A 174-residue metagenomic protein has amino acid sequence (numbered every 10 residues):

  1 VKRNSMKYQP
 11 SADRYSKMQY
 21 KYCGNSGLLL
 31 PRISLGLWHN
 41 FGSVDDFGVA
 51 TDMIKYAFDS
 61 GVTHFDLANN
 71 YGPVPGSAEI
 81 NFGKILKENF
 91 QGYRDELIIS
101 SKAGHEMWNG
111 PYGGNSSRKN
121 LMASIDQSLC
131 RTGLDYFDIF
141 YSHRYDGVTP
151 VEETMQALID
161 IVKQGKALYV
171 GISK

Functional and structural regions predicted by a protein language model:
K2-L97, K163: N-terminal binding-site loop/beta-alpha segment at the start of enzyme catalytic domains that lines or forms
G24-G42, S100-G113, Y136-Y141: N-terminal small/glycine-rich loop or linker at the start of catalytic domains across soluble metabolic enzymes
H64-N69, I98-S101, Y136-Y141, G171-I172: Short beta-strand segments at enzyme active-site cores
A78-F82, D95, I99, S117 (+2 more regions): Generic hydrophobic, aliphatic-rich segments that mediate packing or membrane embedding
L86-N89, S101-A103, M107, I125: Generic hydrophobic/packing signal
E106-K174: Glycine/proline-rich, positively charged, aromatic-decorated active-site loop/lid region on the catalytic face
